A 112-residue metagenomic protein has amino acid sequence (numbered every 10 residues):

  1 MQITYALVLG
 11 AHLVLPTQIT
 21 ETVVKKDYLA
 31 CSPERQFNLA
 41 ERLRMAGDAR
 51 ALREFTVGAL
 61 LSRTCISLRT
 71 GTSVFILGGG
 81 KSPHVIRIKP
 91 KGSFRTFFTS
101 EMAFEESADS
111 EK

Functional and structural regions predicted by a protein language model:
Q2-P16: Hydrophobic h-region of N-terminal signal peptides that target proteins for export in Gram-negative bacteria
V14-P16, T20-I76, G80: Beta-loop motif signature
V14-R35, K89-K112: Boundary regions of SH3-family modules and the immediately adjacent low-complexity/disordered segments in eukaryotic
A40-E41, G47, G78, H84-I86 (+2 more regions): Generic marker of "main functional regions" within proteins
I66-M102: SH3/SH3-like beta-barrel superfamily modules
